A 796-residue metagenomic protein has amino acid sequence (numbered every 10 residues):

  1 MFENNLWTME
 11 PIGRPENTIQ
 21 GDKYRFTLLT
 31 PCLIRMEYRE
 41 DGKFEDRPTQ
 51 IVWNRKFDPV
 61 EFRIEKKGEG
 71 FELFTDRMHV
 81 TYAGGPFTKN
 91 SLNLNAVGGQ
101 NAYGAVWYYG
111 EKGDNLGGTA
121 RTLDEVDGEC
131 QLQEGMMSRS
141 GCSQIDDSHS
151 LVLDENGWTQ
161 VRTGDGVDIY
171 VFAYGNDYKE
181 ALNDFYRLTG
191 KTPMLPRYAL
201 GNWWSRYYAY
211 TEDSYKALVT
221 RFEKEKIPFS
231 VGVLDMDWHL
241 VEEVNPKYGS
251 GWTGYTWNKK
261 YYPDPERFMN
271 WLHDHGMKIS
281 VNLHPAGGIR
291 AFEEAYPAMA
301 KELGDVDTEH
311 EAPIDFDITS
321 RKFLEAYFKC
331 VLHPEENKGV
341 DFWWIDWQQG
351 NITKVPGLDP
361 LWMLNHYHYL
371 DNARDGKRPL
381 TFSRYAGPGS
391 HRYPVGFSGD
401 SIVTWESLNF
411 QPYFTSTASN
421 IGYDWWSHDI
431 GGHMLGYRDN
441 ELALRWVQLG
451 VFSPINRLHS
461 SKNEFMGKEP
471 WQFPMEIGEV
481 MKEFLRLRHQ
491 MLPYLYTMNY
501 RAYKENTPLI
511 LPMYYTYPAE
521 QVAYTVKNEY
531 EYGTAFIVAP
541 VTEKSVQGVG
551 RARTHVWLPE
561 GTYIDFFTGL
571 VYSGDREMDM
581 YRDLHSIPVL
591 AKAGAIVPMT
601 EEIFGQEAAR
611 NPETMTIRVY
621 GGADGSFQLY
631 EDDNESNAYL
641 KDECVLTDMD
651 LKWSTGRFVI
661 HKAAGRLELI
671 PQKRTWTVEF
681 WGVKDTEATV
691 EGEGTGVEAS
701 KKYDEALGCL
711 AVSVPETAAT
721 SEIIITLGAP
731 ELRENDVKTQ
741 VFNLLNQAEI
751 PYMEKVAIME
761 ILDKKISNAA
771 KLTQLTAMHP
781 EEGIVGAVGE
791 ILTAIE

Functional and structural regions predicted by a protein language model:
N4, L29-G68: A low-complexity, Ser/Thr/Gly/Pro-enriched, surface-exposed linker/loop concept that marks segments flanking
F26, I34-M36, L73-V80, I537-P540 (+1 more regions): Short, well-ordered beta-strand segments enriched in hydrophobic/aromatic residues
R47-E61, I564-L584, A688-S713: Solvent-exposed beta-strand/loop surfaces of large extracellular or lumenal domains
I51, Y82-D114, E601-A609, P730-L772: Glycine/proline-rich low-complexity spacer/linker segments in large multi-domain proteins
R63-A199, R206-Y207, E212, V219-K224 (+3 more regions): Catalytic and substrate-binding clefts that recognize carbohydrates or anionic sugar/phosphate headgroups
Y103, W107-Y109, P228-M481, T516-P518 (+2 more regions): Aromatic- and carboxylate-enriched substrate-binding clefts and catalytic-loop regions of carbohydrate-active enzymes
E125, L195, A199, S205-E242 (+2 more regions): A conserved hydrophobic secondary-structure block that centers on an alpha-helix together with its immediately flanking
Y369, G389-G396, F410-F414, A418-H428 (+2 more regions): Catalytic core of carbohydrate-active enzymes
